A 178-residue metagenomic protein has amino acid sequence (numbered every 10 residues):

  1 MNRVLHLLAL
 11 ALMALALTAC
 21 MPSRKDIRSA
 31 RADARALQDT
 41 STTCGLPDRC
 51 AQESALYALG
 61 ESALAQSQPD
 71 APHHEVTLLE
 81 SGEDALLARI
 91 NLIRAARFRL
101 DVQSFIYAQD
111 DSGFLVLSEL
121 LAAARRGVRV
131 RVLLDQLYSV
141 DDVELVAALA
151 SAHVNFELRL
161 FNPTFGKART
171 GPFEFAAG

Functional and structural regions predicted by a protein language model:
M1-T18: Sec-dependent bacterial lipoprotein signal peptides
H6, A30, R49-Q52: Intrinsic-disorder-associated interaction segments
A14-A36: Bacterial Sec signal peptide processing site at the extreme N-terminus
C20, A36-A51, L56-R99, I106-G178: HKD-type phospholipase D/PLD-like phosphodiesterase module
